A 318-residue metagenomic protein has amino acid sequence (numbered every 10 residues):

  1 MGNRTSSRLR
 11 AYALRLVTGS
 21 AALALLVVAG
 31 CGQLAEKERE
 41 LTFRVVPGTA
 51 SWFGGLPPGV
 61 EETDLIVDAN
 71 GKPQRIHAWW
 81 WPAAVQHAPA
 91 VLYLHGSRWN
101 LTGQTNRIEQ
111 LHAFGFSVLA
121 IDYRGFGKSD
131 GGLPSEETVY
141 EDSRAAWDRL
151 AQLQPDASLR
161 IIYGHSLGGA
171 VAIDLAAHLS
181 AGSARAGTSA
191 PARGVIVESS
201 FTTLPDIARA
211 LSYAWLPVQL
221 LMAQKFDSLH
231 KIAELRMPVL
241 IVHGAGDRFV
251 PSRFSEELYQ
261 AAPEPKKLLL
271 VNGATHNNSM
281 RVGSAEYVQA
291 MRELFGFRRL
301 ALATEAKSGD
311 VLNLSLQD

Functional and structural regions predicted by a protein language model:
V27-D68: An N-terminal hydrophobic leader/cap segment in hydrolases
Q74-R149: Membrane-embedded segments
R107, M237, P251-Q260: Short alpha-helix in the alpha/beta-hydrolase fold that links the catalytic acid
P155-S166: Alpha/beta-hydrolase fold nucleophile elbow
L235, I241-H243, D247: Short beta-strand/loop motif that positions the catalytic acidic residue of the alpha/beta-hydrolase fold
G246-V250, N277-N278: Acidic catalytic loop of the alpha/beta-hydrolase fold
Y259-N277: Catalytic histidine neighborhood in serine/cysteine hydrolases with alpha/beta-hydrolase-type architecture
M280-E293: Post-His helix in hydrolase/transferase enzymes
